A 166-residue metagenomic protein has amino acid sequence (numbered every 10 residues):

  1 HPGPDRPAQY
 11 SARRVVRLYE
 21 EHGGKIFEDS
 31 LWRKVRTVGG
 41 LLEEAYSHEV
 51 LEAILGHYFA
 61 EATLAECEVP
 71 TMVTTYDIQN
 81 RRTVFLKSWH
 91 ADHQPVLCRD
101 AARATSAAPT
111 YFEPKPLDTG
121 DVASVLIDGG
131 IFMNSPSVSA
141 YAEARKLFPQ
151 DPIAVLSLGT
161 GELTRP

Functional and structural regions predicted by a protein language model:
H1-L55, K87-S88, P95-A102, A154: Patatin-like phospholipase
H1-P2, S30, I78, T83 (+1 more regions): Conserved active-site regions of diverse hydrolases
K34, L41, E52, A65-K146: Active-site gating loop/helix substructures
G39, E61, P95, T160-G161: Intrinsically disordered, low-complexity regions
Y58-L64, K146-Q150: Phosphate/pyrophosphate-binding loops at sites that engage ATP/ADP/AMP, CoA/4′-phosphopantetheine, polyphosphate
S135, S139-P166: Hydrophobic, mid-to-C-terminal alpha-helical segments
